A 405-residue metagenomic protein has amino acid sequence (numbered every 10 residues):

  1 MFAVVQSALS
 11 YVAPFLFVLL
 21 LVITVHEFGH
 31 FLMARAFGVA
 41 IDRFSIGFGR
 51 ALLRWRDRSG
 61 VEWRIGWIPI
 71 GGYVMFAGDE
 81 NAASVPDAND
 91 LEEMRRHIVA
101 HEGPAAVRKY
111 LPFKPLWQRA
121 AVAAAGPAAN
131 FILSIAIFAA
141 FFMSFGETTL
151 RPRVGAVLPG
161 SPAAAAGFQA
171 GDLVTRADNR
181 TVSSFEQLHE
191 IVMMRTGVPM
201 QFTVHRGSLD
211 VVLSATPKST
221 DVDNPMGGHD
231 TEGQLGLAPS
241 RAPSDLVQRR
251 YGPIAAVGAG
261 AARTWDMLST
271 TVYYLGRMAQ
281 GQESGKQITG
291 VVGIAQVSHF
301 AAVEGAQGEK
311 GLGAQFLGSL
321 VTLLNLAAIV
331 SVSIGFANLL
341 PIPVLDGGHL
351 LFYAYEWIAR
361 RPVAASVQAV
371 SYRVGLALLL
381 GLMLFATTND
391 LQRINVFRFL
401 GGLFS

Functional and structural regions predicted by a protein language model:
F2, H101-W117, V222-I334, L350-V370 (+2 more regions): Functional transmembrane alpha-helices
Q6-E102, A337-A359: Small-residue-rich helix-interface/hinge motifs
S7, Y11-F15, K114-A123, N130 (+1 more regions): Residue-level signature of transmembrane alpha-helical entry/exit and packing/kink sites in multi-pass membrane
V25, A36, G72, F76 (+3 more regions): Internal alpha-helical transmembrane segments
H26, I65, G126, A163 (+9 more regions): Terminal peptide-recognition signature
F37-D42, G146-P162, I394-G401: Alpha-helical transmembrane signal-anchor/signal-peptide segments
A163-F185, G258, T264: Conserved PDZ fold ligand-binding element
Q169, T175-R176, E190-Q234: PDZ-domain C-terminal substructure recognizer with occasional recognition of PDZ-binding tails
